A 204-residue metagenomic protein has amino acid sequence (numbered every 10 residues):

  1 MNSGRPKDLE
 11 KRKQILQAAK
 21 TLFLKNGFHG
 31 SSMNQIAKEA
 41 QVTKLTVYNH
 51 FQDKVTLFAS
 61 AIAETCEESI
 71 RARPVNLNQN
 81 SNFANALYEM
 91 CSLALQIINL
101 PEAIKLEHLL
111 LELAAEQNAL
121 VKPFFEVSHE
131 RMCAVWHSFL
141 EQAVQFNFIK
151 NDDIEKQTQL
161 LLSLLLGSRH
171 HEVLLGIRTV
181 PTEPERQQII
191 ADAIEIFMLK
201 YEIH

Functional and structural regions predicted by a protein language model:
M1-N2, A134, S138-F146, Q159-L164 (+1 more regions): C-terminal peripheral helix-coil segments that are non-catalytic and often amphipathic
E10-K20, I36, A61-T65, S69 (+1 more regions): Generic hydrophobic, amphipathic alpha-helix propensity
Q14, L22-T56, S60-A61: Helix-turn-helix
I15, D53-F58, E68, L120 (+1 more regions): Short amphipathic alpha-helical segment with a characteristic S/N-K-E followed by hydrophobic residues
I15-F23, A94, F197: Short hydrophobic clusters on alpha-helical segments that form packing/core surfaces in small helical domains
A59-M90, I98, L106, E141-V144: Amphipathic alpha-helical linker/stalk segments
N85, Q96, A119-Q145, Q188: Amphipathic alpha-helical packing segments from all-alpha helical-bundle domains
I98-P123, H170-I177: Amphipathic alpha-helical segments used for helix-helix packing
